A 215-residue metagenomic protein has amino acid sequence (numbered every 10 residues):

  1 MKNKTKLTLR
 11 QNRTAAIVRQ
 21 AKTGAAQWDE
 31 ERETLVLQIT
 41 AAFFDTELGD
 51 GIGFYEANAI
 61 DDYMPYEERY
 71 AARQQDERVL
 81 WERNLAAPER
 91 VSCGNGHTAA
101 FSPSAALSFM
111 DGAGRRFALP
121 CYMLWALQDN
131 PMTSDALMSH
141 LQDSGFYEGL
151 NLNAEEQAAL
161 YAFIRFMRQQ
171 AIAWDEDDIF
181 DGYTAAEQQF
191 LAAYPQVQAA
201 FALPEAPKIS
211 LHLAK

Functional and structural regions predicted by a protein language model:
K2-A106, L213-A214: Long, low-complexity, highly charged intrinsically disordered regions
M110, R115-K215: Extended alpha-helical scaffolding segments
